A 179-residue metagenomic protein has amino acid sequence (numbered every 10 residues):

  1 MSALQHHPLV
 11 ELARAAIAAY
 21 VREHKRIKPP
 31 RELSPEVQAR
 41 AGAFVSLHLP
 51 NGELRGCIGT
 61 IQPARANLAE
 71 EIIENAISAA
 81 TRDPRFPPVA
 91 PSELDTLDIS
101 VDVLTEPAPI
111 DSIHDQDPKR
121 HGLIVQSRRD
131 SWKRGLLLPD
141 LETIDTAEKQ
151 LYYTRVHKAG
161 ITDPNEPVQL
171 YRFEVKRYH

Functional and structural regions predicted by a protein language model:
M1-H179: Basic nucleic-acid-binding interfaces
